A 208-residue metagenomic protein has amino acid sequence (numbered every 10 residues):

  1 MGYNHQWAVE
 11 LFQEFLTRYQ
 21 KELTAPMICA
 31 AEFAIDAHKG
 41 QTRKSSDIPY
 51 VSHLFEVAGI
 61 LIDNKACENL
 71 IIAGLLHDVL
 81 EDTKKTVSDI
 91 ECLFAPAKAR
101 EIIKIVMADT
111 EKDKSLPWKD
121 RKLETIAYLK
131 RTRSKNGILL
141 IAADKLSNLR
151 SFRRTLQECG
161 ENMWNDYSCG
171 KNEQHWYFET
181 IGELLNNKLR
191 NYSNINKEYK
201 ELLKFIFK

Functional and structural regions predicted by a protein language model:
M1-K208: Active-site helical microenvironments for divalent-metal-assisted chemistry
